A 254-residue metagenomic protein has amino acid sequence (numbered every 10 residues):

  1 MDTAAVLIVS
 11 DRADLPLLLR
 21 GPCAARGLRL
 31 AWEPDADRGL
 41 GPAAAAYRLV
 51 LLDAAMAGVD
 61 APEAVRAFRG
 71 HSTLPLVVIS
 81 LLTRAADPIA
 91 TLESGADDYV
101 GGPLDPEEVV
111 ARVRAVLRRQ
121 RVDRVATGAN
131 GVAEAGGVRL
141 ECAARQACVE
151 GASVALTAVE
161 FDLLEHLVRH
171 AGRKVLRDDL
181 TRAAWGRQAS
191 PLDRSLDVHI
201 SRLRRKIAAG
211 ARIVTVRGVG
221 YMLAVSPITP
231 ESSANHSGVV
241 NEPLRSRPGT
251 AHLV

Functional and structural regions predicted by a protein language model:
M1-R20, S226, S232-V254: Non-catalytic signal-transmission and effector/linker regions of two-component phosphorelay proteins
D2-C23, L28-E33, V50-A55, V77: Conserved acidic segment of CheY-like receiver
A4, A115-G172: Short, Lys/Arg-enriched segments at the junction into DNA-binding effector domains of transcriptional regulators
W32-L49: Acidic, metal-coordinating helix/loop segments flanking the phosphotransfer/catalytic sites of two-component signaling
G39, A90-L92, L180: Residue preferences within the helical output face of two-component receiver
D60-E134, H252-V254: Basic, amphipathic DNA-recognition helix from helix-turn-helix-like DNA-binding domains
A133-F161, V216, M222-P243, L253: A structural micro-motif at secondary-structure boundaries
G151-A158, D162-A211, V219, V225: Positively charged, aromatic-enriched patches within helix-turn-helix-type DNA-binding elements, predominantly
